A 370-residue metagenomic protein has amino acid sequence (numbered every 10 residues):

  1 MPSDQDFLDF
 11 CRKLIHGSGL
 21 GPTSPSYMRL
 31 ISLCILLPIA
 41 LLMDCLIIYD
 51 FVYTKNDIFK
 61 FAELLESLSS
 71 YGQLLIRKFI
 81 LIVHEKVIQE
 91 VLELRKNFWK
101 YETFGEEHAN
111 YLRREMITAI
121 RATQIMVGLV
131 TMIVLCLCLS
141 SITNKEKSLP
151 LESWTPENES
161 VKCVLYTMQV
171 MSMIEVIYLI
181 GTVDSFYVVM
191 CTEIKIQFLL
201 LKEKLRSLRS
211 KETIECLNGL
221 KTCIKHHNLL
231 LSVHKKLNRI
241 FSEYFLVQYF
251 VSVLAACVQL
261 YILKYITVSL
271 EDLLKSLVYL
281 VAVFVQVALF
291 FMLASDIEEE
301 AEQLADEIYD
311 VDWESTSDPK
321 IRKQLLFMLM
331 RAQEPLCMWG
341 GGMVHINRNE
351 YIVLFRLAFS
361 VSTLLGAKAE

Functional and structural regions predicted by a protein language model:
P2-L65, N97-M190, I196-G219, E243 (+5 more regions): Helix-loop-helix junctions within predominantly alpha-helical proteins
K60-L81: Transmembrane alpha-helix/interfacial motif
R77-I82, I88, W99-T103, K204-G219 (+3 more regions): Short intracellular "coupling" helices and adjacent cytoplasmic loop segments at the cytosolic face of multi-pass
R77-R95, Y187-C191, K195, V287-Y309: Inner-leaflet juxtamembrane helices
E90-N97, I196, L200-E203, S207 (+2 more regions): Short amphipathic alpha-helical coupling elements at transmembrane boundaries
T131, Y249-A256: Hydrophobic alpha-helical transmembrane segments of multi-pass membrane transport/permease proteins
F186, S242, K264-V268, L274 (+1 more regions): C-terminal transmembrane module of eukaryotic multi-pass membrane proteins
C216-V251, R322, F327-L329: Intracellular effector-coupling site of seven-transmembrane GPCRs, centered on the ICL3-to-TM6 transition
